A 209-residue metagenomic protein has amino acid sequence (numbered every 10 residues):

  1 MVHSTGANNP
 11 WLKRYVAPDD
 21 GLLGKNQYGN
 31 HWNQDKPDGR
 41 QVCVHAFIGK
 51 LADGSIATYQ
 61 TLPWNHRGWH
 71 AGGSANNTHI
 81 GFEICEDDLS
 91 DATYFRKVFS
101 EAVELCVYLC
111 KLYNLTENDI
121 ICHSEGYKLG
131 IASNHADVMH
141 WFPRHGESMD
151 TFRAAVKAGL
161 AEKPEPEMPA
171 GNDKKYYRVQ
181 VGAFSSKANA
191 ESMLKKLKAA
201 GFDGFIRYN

Functional and structural regions predicted by a protein language model:
M1-N118: Active-site-adjacent loop/helix surface patches within enzyme catalytic domains that shape the substrate-binding cleft
H3, H123, F205: Aromatic/pi-system hotspot detector in well-structured domains
T5, D20-L23, Y28, D53 (+7 more regions): Feature targets compositionally biased, intrinsically disordered low-complexity regions with long contiguous runs
A17-D19, A75-T78, A132, D137 (+1 more regions): General N-terminal targeting signals
V42, I131-N134, A200: Intrinsic disorder/low-complexity signature
T58, F152, Y177-V179: Hydrophobic beta-strand residues in large extracellular and virion-surface proteins
T78-I80, D87-D173, N209: Basic/polar, cationic surfaces and motifs that engage anionic cell-wall and phosphate/carboxylate ligands
P166-N209: Solvent-exposed beta-strand motifs enriched in subsets of small alpha/beta binding domains, especially certain
